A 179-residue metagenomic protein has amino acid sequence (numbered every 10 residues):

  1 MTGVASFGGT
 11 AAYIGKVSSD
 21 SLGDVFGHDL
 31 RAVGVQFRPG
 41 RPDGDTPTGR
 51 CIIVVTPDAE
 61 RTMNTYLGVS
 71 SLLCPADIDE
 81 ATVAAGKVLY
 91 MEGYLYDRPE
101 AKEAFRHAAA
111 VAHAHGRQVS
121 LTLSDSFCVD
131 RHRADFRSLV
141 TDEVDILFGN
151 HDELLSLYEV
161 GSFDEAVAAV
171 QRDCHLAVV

Functional and structural regions predicted by a protein language model:
M1-K16, D20-V25, A32, C51: Glycine-rich phosphate/adenosyl-contacting loop at the front of the ribokinase-like
S18, D24-P42, V55-V179: Ribokinase/PfkB-type carbohydrate-kinase core domain
G44-T46: Short, glycine-/polar-rich solvent-exposed loops and beta-turns at beta-strand/coil boundaries
